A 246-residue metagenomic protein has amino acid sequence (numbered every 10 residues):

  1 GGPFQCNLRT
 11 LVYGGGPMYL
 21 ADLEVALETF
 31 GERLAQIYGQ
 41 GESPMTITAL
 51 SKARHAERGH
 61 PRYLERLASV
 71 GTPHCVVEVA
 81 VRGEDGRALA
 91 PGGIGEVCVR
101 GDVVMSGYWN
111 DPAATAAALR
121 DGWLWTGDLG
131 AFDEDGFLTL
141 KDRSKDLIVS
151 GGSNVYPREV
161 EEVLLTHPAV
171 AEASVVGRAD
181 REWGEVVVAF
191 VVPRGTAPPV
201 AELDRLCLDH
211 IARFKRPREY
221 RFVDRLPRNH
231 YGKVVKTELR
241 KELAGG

Functional and structural regions predicted by a protein language model:
G1-L64, E78, D85-A88: Gly/Ser/Thr-rich phosphate-binding loop
Q5-L8, V170, P217: Core-facing hydrophobic residues within beta-strands of well-ordered domains
G15, G39, G71, D128 (+1 more regions): Active-site glycine-centered loops adjacent to acidic/histidine catalytic or metal-binding residues that shape
A35-E42, G71-P73, V176-R178, R221: Beta-strand->loop->alpha-helix junctions that form or flank phosphate-binding loops in nucleotide-handling enzymes
M45, C75-V77, G95, E185-V187 (+2 more regions): Change "...and in nucleic-acid phosphodiester-cleaving endonucleases..." to "...and in nucleic-acid processing enzymes
A56, S69-V76, E84-A117, V155: Conserved ATP/PPi-binding loop(s) of AMP-dependent carboxylate-activating enzymes
L64, E78-V79, L129, R225: Generic short beta-strand
G101, S106-G107, A117, L129-K215 (+1 more regions): AMP-binding/adenylate-forming catalytic core of the ANL superfamily
